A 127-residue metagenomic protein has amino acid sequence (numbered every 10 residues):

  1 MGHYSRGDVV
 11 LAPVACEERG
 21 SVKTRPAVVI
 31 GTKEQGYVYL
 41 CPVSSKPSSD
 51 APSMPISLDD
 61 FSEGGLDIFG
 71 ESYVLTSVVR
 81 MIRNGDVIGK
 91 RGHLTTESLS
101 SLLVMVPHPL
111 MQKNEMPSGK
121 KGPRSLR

Functional and structural regions predicted by a protein language model:
E18-K23, V29-G64: Compact nucleic-acid interaction/catalytic patches
E63-R127: C-terminal terminal-subdomain/extension
